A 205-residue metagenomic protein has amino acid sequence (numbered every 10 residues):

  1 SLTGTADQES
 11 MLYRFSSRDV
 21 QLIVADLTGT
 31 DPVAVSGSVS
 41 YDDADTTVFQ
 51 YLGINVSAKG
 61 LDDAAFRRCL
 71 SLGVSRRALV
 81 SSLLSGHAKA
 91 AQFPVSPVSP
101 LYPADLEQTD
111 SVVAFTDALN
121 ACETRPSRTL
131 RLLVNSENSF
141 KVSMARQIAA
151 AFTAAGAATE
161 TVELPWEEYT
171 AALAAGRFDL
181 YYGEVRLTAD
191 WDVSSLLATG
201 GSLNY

Functional and structural regions predicted by a protein language model:
S1-G4, S127-E137, T159-V162, D179: Short, well-ordered beta-strand elements
S1-V33: Ligand-site clamp/hinge motif
S16-A25, I148-A151, A157-A158, A175-G183: Alpha-to-beta junction loops
V24-S36, V185-D192: A ligand-binding cleft/hinge motif common to bilobed small-molecule-binding domains
V39-N55, A198-Y205: Periplasmic-binding protein-like
S57, L61-S99: Periplasmic-binding protein-like
K89-C122, N138-K141: Structural transition elements
E168-Y205: Acidic-aromatic pocket-rim loops
